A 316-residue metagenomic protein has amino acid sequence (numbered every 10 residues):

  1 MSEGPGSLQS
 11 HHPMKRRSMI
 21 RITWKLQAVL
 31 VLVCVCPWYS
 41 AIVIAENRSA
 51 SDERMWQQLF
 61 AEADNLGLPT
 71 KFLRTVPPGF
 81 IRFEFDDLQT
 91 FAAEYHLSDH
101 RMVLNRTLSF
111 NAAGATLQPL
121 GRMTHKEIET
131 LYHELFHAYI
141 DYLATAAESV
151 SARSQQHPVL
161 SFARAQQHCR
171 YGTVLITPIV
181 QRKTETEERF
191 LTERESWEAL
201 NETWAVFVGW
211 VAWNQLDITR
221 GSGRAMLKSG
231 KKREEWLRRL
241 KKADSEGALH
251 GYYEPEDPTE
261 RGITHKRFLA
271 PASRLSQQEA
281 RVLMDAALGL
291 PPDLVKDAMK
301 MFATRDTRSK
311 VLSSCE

Functional and structural regions predicted by a protein language model:
M1-I22: N-terminal secretory signal peptides that target proteins for export/translocation
A28-P37: Bacterial N-terminal signal peptides
S51-N111, T145-F162: Auxiliary, metal-adjacent structural segments of Zn-dependent hydrolase domains
F110-L131: Short pre-active-site segment immediately N-terminal to the catalytic Zn-binding motif
L135-A152, W204, A212-D217: Catalytic Zn2+-binding segment of zinc metalloproteases
L143-T186: Post-HEXXH active-site segment of zinc metalloproteases
G172-T219: Metalloprotease/metallohydrolase-associated module, dominated by Zn2+-dependent proteases
V211, Q215-E316: Pan-zinc metallopeptidase signature
